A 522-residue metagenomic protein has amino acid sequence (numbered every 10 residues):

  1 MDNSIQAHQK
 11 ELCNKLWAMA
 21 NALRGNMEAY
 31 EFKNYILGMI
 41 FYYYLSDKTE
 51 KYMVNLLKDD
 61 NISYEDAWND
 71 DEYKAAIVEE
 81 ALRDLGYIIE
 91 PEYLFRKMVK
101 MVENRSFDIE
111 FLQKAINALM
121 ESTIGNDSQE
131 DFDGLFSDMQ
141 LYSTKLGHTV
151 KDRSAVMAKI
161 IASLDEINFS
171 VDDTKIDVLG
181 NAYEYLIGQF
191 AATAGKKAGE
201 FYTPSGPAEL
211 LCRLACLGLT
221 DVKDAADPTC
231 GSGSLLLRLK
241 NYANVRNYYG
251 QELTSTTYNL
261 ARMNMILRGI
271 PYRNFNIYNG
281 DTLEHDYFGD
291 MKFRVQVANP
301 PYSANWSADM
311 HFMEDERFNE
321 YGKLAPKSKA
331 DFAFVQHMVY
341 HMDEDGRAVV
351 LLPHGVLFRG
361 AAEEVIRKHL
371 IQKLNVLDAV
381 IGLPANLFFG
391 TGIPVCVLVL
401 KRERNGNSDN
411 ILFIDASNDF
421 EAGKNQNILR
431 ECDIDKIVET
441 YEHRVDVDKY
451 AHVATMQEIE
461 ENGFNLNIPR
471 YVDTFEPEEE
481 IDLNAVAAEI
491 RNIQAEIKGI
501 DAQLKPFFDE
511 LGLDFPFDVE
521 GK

Functional and structural regions predicted by a protein language model:
M1-L210, A215, R273-T282, G382-A385 (+2 more regions): Non-catalytic, mostly N-terminal accessory regions of nucleic-acid modification and defense proteins
D2-N3, A7, D290-K522: A conserved structural/catalytic subdomain of Rossmann-like adenosyl-cofactor enzymes
A22, I167, Y185, Q189 (+11 more regions): Conserved, well-folded catalytic cores of nucleic-acid-processing and energy-transducing macromolecular machines
Y43, T49, F190, A243 (+7 more regions): Conserved NTP-handling cores and scaffolds of large molecular machines
A191-A194, R246-N247, E421-G423: Short small-residue beta-strand/loop micro-motif enriched in glycine and branched aliphatics
K197-A298, S303-Y321, F332-A333, P353-G355 (+1 more regions): Conserved S-adenosyl-L-methionine
